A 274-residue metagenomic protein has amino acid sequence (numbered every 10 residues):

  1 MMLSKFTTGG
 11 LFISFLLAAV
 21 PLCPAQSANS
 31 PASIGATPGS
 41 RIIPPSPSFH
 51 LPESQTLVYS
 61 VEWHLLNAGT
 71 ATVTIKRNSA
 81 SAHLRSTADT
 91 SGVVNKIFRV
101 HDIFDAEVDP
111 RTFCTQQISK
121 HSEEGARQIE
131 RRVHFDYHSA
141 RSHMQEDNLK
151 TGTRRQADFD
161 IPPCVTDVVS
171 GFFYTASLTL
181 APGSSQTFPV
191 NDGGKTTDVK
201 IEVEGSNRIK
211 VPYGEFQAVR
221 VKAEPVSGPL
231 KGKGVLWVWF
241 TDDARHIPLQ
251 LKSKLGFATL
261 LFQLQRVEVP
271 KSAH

Functional and structural regions predicted by a protein language model:
M1-K5: N-terminal secretory signal peptides that target proteins for export/translocation
T8-G9, P38: N-terminal compositionally biased, intrinsically disordered segments and leader/signal-like regions
G9-P21: Bacterial N-terminal signal peptides
G10, C23-N29, T166: Compositionally biased, low-complexity segments
V20-C23, I247: Hydrophobic alpha-helix-in-membranes signature
S27-S139, Y174-H274: Acidic, serine/threonine-rich low-complexity disordered tracts
I129-T175: Hydrophobic, well-structured mid-protein blocks that either form specific transmembrane helices
